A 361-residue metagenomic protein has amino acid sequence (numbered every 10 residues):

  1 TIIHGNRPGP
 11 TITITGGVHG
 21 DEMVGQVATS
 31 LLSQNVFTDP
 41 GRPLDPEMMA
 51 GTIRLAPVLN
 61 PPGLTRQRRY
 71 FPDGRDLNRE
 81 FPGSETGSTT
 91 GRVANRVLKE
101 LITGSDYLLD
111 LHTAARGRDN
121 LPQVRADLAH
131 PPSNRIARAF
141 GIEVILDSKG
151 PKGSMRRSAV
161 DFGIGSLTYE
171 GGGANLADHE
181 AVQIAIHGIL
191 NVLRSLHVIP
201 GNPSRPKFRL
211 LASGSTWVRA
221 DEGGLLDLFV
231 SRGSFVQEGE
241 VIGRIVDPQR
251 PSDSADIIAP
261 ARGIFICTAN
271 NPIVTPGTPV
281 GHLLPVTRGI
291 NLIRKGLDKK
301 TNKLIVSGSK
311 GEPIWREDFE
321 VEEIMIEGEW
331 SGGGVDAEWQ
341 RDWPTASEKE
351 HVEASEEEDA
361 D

Functional and structural regions predicted by a protein language model:
T1-D361: Structured catalytic-domain cores with a bias toward divalent-metal coordination
